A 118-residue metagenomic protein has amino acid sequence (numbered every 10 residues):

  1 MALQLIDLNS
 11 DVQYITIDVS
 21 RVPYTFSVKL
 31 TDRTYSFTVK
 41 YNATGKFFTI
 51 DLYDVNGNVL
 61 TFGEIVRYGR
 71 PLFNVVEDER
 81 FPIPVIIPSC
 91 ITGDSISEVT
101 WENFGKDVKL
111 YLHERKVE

Functional and structural regions predicted by a protein language model:
M1-T16, K116-E118: Short, intrinsically disordered N-terminal pre-domain segments
S20-F26, F37: Short, hydrophobic/aromatic-rich segments at coil-to-beta transitions
Y35-S36, L60: Short, isolated positions in well-ordered beta-strands
Y41-S89: Acidic, aromatic-enriched beta-alpha/helix-loop junctions
I86-V99: Low-complexity, intrinsically disordered Gly/Pro/Thr-rich segments
S97-E118: C-terminal charged interaction modules
